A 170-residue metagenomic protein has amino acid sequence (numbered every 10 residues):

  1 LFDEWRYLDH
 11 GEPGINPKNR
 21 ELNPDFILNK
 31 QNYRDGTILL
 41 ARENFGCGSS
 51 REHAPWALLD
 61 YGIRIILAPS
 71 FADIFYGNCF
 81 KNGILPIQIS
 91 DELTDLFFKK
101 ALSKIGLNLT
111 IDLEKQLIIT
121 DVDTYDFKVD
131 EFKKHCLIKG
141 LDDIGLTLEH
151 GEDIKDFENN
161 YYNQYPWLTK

Functional and structural regions predicted by a protein language model:
L1-R42, G46-K170: Cytosolic catalytic domains that perform sulfur/thiol-centered chemistry
